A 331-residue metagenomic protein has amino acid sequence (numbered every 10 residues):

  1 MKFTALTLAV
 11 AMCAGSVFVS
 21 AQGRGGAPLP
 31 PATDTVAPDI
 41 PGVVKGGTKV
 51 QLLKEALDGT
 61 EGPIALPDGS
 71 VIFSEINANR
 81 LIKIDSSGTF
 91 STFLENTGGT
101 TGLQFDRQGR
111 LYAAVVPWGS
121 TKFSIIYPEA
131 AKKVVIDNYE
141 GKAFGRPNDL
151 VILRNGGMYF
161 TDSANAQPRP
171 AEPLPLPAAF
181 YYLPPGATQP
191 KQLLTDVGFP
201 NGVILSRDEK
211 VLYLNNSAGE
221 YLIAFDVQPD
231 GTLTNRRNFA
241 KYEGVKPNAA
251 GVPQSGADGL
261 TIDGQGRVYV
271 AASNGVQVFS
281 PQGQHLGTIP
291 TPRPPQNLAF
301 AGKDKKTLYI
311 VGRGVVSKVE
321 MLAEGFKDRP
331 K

Functional and structural regions predicted by a protein language model:
M1-A5: Positively charged n-region of N-terminal signal peptides that target proteins for export
T7-S16: Bacterial N-terminal signal peptides
V17-A21: Sec/Tat signal peptide C-region and signal peptidase I cleavage site
Q22-K331: Sequence-structural signature of mature extracellular/luminal beta-sheet repeat domains, prominently beta-propellers
